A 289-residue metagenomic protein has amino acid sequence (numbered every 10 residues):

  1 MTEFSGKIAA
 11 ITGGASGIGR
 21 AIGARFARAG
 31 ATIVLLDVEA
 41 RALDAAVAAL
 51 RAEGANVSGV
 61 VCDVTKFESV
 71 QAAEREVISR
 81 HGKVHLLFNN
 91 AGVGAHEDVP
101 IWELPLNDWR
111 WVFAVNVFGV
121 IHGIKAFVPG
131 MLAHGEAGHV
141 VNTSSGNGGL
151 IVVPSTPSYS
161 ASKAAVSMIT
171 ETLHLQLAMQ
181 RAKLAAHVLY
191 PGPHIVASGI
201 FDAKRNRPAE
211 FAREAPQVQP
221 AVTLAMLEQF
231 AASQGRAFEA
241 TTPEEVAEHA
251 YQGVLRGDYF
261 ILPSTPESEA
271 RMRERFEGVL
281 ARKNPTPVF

Functional and structural regions predicted by a protein language model:
T2-I33: Canonical Rossmann dinucleotide-binding motif of NAD(H)/NADP(H)-dependent dehydrogenases/reductases, specifically
K7, N56, K83-V84, M131-S144 (+1 more regions): Active-site loop of short-chain dehydrogenase/reductase
A29-A45: Conserved glycine-rich Rossmann-like NAD(P)H-binding loop of the short-chain dehydrogenase/reductase
A40-R41, V61-A72, L106, T143: The beta1-alpha1 cofactor-binding region of Rossmann-like NAD(H)/NADP(H)-dependent oxidoreductases
D98-I101, P105-R110: Substrate-binding pocket helix/loop in short-chain dehydrogenase/reductase
V141-A165, T170-E171, L175-M179, G192-I195 (+1 more regions): Catalytic loop of short-chain dehydrogenase/reductase
Q176-I261: SDR active-site lid
